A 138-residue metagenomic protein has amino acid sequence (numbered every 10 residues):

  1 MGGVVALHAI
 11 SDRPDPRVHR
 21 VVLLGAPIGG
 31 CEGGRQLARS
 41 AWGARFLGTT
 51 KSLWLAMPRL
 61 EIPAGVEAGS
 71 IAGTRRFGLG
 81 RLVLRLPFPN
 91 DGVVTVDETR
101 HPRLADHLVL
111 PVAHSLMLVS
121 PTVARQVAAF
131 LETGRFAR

Functional and structural regions predicted by a protein language model:
M1-E67, D91: Serine-dependent carboxylesterase/thioesterase catalytic core of lipase-like alpha/beta-hydrolase/SGNH enzymes
A64-R138: C-terminal catalytic-base region of ester-bond hydrolases, centering on the histidine of the charge-relay
